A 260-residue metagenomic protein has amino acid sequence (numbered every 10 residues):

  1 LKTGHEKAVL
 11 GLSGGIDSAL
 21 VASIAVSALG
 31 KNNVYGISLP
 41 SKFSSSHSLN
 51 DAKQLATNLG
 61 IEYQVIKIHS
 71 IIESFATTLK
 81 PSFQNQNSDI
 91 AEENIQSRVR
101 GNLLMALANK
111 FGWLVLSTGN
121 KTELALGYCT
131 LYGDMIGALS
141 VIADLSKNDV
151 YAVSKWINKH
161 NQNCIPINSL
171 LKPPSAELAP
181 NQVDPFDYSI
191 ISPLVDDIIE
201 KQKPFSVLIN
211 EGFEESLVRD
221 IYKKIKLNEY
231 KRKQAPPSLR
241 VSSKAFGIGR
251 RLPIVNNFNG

Functional and structural regions predicted by a protein language model:
L1-G14, S18-G260: ATP/NTP-dependent adenylation/nucleotidyl-transfer catalytic domains that generate, transfer, or process NMP-activated
